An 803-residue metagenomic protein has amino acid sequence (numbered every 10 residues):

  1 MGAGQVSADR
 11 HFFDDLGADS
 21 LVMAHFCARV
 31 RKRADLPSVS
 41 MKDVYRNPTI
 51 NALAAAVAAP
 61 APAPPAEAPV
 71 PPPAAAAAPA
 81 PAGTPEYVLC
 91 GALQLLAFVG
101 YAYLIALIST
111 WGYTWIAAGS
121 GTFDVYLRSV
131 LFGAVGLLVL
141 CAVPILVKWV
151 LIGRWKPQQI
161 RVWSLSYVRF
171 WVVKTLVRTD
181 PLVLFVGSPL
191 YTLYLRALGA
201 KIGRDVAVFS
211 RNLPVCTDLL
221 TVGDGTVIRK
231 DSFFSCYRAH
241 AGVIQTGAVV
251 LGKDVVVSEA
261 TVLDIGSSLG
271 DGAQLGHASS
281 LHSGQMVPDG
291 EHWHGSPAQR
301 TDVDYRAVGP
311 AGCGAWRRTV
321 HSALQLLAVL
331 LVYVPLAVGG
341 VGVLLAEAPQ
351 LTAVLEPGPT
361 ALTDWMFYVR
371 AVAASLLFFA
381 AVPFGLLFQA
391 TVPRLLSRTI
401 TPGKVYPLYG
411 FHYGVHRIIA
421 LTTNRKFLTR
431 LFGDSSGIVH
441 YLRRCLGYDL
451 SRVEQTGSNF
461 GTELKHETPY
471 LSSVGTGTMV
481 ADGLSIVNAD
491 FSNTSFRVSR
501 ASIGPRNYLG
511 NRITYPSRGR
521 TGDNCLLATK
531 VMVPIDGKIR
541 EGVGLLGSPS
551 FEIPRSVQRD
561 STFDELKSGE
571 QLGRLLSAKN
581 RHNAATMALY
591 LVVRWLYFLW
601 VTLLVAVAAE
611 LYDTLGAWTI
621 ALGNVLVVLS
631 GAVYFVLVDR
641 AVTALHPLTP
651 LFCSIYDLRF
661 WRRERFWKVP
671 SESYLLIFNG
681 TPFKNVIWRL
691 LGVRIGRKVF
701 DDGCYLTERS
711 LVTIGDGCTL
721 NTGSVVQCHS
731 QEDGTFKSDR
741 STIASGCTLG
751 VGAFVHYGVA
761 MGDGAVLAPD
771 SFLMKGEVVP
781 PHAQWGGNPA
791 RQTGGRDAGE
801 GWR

Functional and structural regions predicted by a protein language model:
M1-A78: Phosphopantetheine-dependent thiolation modules in NRPS/PKS and related acyl-activating systems
M1-G2, S7-A8, V39-S40, L176 (+3 more regions): Residue-level signal for pocket-adjacent positions within structured domains
L16-D19, V30, L53, V99 (+7 more regions): Conserved structural-core and active-site-/substrate-pathway-adjacent residues in large, well-folded domains of enzymes
P73-A200, P288-G447, R540-G692, P781-R803: Terminal amphipathic alpha-helical/low-complexity segments used for targeting or macromolecular assembly
L107-T110, V338, Y515, V533 (+2 more regions): Short amphipathic alpha-helical segments with coiled-coil-like heptad repeat character
P144, T221, V227-V334, P469-L589 (+2 more regions): Glycine-rich hexapeptide-repeat left-handed beta-helix
V168-D254, S258-S267, H282, L395-R506 (+5 more regions): Left-handed beta-helix
